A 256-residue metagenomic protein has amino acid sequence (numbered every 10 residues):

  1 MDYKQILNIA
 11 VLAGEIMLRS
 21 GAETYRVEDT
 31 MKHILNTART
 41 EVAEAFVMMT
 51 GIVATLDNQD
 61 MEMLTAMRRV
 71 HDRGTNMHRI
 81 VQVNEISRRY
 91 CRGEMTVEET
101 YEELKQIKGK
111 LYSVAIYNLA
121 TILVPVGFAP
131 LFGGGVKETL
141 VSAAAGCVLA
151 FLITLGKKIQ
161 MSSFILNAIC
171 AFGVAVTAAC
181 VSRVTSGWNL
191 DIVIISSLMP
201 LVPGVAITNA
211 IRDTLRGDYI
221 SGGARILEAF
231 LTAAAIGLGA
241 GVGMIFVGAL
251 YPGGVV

Functional and structural regions predicted by a protein language model:
M1-M95: Soluble N-terminal domains of membrane-associated systems
D2, R19, E23, T75-H78 (+7 more regions): Catalytic cores of large soluble enzymes that bind and process phosphate-bearing ligands
M17-G21, I34, A38, I86-G93 (+7 more regions): Change "in soluble alpha/beta enzymes" to "in soluble alpha/beta proteins
R68-D72, F132-E138, N189-V193, G254-V256: Interfacial loop-to-helix junctions that mark the boundaries of transmembrane helices in multi-pass membrane
D72-E138, E228-G237, G248: Alpha-helical transmembrane segments and their cytosolic membrane-interface
L111-W188: Core alpha-helical transmembrane segments of integral membrane proteins
R183-V256: Generic detector of multi-pass transmembrane helix bundles and their immediately adjacent loops in polytopic membrane
